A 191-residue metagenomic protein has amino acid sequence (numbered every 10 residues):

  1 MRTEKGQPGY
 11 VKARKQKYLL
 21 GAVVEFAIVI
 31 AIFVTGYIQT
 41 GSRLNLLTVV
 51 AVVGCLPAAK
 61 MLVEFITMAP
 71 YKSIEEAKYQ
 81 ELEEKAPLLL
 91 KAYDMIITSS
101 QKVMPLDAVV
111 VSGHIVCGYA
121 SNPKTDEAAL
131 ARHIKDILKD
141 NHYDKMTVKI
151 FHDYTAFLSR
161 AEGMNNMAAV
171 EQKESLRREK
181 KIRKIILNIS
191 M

Functional and structural regions predicted by a protein language model:
M1-A92, R132, N141-M146, D153-M191: Surface-exposed interaction regions that form or flank ligand-binding interfaces
P87-L106: Active-site metal-binding core of divalent-cation-utilizing nuclease and nuclease-like domains
I96-I97, P123-K124, T155: Short acidic/polar capping segments at secondary-structure boundaries
L106-C117: Active-site beta-strand-loop-beta-strand hairpin of nuclease catalytic cores that positions key catalytic residues
H114, A120, H133: Conserved, surface-exposed functional patches that form binding/active-site neighborhoods
C117-T125, M146: Canonical phosphoinositide-binding patch of PH/PH-like domains
P123-N141: Short, non-transmembrane amphipathic alpha-helical segments
